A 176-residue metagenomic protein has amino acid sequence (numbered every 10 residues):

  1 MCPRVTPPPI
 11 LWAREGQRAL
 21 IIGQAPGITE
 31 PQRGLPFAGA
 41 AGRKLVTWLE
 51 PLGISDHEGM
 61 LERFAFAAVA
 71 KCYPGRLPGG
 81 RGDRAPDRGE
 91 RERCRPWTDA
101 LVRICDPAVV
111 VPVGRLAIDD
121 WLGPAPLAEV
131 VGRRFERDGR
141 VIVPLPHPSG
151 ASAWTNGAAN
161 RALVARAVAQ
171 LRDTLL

Functional and structural regions predicted by a protein language model:
M1-L176: A polyanion-binding, active-site-adjacent surface
